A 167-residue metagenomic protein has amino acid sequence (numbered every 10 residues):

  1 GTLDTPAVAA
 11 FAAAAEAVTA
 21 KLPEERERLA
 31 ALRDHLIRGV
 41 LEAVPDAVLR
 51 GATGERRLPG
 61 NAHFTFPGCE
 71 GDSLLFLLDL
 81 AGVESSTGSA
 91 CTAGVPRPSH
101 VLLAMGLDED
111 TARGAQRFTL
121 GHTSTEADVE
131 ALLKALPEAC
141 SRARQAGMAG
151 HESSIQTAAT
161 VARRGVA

Functional and structural regions predicted by a protein language model:
G1-A167: Pyridoxal 5′-phosphate
